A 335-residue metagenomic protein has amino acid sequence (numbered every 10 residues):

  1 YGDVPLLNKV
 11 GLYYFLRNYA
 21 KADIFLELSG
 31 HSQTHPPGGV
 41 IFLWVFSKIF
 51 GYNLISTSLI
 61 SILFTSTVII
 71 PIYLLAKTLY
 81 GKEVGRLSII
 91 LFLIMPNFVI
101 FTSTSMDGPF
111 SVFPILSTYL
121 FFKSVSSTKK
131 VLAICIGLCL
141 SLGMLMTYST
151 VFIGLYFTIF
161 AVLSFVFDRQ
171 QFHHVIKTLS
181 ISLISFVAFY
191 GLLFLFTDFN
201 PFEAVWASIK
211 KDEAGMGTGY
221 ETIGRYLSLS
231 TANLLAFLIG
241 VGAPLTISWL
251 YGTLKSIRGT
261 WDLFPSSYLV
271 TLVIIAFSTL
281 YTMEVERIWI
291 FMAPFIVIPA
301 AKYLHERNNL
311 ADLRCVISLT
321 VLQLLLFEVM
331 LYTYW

Functional and structural regions predicted by a protein language model:
F25-G51, G143: Short hydrophobic/aromatic helix or loop-helix immediately within or flanking a transmembrane segment in polytopic
I55-L79, P114-L116, L120: Transmembrane-helix motifs of polytopic, lipid-linked glycan transferases
N97, T102-F110, V285-E286: Short acidic/glycine- and proline-prone juxtamembrane loop motifs at membrane-interface regions of multi-pass membrane
I100, L132-I159: Membrane-interface alpha helices of multi-pass inner-membrane proteins
S117-L132, L304: Membrane-interface transmembrane helices that cradle and orient dolichyl/undecaprenyl
K130, S182-V187, R307-Y334: Signature aromatic-anchored transmembrane alpha helix within multi-pass, membrane-resident enzymes that catalyze glycan
I159-T253: Membrane-lumen/periplasm interface segments of specific transmembrane helices in polyprenyl phosphate-linked
L238-T260, P265, L269-A276, I298: Hydrophobic, aromatic-rich transmembrane alpha-helices and their immediate juxtamembrane boundary segments
